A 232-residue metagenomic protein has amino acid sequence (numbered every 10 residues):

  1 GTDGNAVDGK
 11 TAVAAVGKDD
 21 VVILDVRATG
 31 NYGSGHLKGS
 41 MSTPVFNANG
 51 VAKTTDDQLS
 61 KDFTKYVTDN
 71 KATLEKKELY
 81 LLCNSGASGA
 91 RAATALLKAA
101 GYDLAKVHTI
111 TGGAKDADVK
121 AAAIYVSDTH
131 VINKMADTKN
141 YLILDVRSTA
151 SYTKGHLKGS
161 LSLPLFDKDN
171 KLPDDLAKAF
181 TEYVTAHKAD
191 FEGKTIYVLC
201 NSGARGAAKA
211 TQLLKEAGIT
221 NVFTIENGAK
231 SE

Functional and structural regions predicted by a protein language model:
G1-A14, K18, T29-L142, T149-E232: Rhodanese-like catalytic fold shared by cysteine-dependent sulfurtransferases and DSP/PTP-type phosphatases
I23-D25, I143-D145: Structural scaffold elements adjacent to functional motifs in cytosolic proteins
